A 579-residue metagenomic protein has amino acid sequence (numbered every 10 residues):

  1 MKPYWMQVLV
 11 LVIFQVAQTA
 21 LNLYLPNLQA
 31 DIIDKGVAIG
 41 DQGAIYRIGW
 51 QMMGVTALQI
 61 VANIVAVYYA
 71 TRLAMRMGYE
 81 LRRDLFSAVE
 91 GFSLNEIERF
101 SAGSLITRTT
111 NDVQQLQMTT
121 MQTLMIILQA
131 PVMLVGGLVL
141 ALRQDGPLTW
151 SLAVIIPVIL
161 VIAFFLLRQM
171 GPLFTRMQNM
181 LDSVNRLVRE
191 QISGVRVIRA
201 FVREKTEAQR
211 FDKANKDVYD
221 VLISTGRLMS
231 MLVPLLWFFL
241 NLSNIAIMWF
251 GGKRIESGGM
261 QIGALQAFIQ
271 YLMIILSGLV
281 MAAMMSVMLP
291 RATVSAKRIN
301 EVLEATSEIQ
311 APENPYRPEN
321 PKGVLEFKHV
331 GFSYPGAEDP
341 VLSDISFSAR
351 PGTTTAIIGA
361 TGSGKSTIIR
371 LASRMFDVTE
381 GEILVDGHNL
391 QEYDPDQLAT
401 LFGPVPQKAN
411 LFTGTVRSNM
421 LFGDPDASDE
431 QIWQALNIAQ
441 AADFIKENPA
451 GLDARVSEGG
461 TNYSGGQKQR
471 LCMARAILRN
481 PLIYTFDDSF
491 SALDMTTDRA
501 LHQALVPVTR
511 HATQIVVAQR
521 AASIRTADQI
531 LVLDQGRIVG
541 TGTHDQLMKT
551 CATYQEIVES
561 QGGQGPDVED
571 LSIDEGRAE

Functional and structural regions predicted by a protein language model:
K2-M6, L94-N95, N111-T120, L124 (+9 more regions): An intracellular "coupling" helix at the cytosolic face of ABC transporter transmembrane type-1 domains
K2-V65, Y69, L142-L148, I245 (+2 more regions): Transmembrane helix-loop-helix hairpins at lipid-water interfaces of multipass membrane proteins, especially the type-1
P3, Q7-A20, Q122-M177, I247-M260: Transmembrane helices of ABC transporter permease
M6-D31, I48, M52, Y69-T71 (+4 more regions): Alpha-helical segments in transporter systems
D41, R47, L140-P157, A163 (+2 more regions): Helix-loop-helix
L85, V89, I198, I299 (+1 more regions): Helix-loop junctions and hydrophobic alpha-helical segments within the transmembrane domains of large membrane
V89, F211, I299, F327-H329: Conserved catalytic Walker-motif region of ABC-type ATPase nucleotide-binding domains
P312, P318-E579: ABC-type nucleotide-binding domain
